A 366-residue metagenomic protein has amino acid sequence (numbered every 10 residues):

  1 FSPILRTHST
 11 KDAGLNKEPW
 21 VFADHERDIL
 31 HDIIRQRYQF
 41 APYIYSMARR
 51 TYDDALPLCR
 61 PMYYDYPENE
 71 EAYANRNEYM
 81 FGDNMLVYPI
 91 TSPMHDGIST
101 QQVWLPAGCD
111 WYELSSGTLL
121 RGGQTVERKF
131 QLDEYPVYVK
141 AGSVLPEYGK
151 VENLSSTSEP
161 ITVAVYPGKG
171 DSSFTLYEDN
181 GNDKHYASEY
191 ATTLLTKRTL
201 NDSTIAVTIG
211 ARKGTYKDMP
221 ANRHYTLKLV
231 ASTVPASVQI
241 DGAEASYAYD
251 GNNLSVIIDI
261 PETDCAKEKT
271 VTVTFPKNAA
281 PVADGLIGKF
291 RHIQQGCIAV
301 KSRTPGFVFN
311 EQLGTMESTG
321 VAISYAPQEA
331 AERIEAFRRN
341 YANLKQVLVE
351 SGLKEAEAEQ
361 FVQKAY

Functional and structural regions predicted by a protein language model:
F1-E134, K140, N182, Y325-E332 (+2 more regions): Catalytic-domain carbohydrate-binding cleft regions of carbohydrate-active enzymes
D12-P19, L120-K129, L145-G149, G242-S246 (+1 more regions): Low-complexity, flexible helical/coil segments
D24, F81-D83, P106-D110, G122 (+5 more regions): Short, low-complexity, polar/charged sequence segments that are solvent-exposed and flexible
E113-L132, S237-I260: Solvent-exposed beta-strand/loop surfaces of large extracellular or lumenal domains
V137-E244, N252-N253, I257-Y366: Accessory, solvent-exposed terminal regions and/or long lumenal/extracellular loops of proteins
